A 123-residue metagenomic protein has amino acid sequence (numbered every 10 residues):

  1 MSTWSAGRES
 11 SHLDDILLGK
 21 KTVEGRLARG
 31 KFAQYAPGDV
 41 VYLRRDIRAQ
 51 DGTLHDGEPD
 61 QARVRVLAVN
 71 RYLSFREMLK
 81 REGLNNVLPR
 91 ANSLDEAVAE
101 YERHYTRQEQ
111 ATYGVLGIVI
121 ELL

Functional and structural regions predicted by a protein language model:
M1, P59, Y113-V115: A general secondary-structure signal for short beta-strands and their flanking turns/coil in non-transmembrane regions
M1-K31, Y35: Compositionally biased, charged N-terminal/linker segments
R29-G30, R45-D51: Short, charged beta-turn/beta-strand-edge "cap" motif at the junction between a beta-strand and an adjacent loop
A49-D51, H55, R90, L122: Compact, glycine-rich, soluble single-domain proteins
D51-Y72: Short beta-strand-centered aromatic/proline hotspots
F75-L123: Contiguous surface segments at macromolecular interaction interfaces
